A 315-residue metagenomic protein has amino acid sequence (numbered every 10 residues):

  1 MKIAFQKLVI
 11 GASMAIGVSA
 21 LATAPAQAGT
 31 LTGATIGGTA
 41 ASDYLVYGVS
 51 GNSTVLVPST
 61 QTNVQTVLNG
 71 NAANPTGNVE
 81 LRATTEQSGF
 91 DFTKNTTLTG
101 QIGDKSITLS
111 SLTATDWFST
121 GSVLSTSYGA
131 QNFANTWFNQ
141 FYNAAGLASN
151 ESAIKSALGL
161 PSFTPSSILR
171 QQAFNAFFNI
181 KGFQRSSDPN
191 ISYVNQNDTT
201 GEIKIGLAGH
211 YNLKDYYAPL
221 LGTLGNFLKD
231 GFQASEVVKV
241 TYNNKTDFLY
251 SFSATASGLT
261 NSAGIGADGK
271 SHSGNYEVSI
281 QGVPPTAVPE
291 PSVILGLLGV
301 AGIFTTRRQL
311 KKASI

Functional and structural regions predicted by a protein language model:
M1-L31, S273-R307, A313-I315: Short, threonine-centered small-residue motifs that mark membrane-proximal processing/anchoring sites and TM-junction
Q27-A287: Helix-boundary and membrane-interface capping/anchor signal
